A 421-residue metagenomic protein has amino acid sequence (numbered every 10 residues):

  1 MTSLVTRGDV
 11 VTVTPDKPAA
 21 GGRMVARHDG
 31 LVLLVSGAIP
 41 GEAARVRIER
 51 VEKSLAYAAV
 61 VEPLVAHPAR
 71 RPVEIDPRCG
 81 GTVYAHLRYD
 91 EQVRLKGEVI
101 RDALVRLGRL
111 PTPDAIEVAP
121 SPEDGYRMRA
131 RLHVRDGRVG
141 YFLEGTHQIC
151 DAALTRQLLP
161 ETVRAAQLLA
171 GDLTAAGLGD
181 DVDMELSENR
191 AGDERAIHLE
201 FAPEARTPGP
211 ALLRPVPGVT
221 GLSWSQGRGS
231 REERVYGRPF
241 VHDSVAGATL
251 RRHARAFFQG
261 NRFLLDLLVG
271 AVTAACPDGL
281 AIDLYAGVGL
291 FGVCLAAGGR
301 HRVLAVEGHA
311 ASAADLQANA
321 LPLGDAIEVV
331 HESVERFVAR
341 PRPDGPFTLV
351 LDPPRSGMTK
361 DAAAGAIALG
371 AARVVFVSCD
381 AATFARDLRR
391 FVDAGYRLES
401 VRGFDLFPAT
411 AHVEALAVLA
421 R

Functional and structural regions predicted by a protein language model:
M1-P77, D90, T146: Terminal RNA-binding accessory module
T2-T12, A20, A175, E204-R421: Rossmann-like S-adenosyl-L-methionine
D29, E52, V134-R138, E144-T146 (+3 more regions): Short acidic-glycine loop/turn motifs at beta-strand connectors
V61-P72, D76-D181: Extended interfacial segments that mediate partner engagement and assembly in macromolecular machines
I116-E123, M184-S187, R228-S230, G403-L406: Short, solvent-exposed loop/turn elements at beta->coil junctions and helix N-caps that rim active or binding pockets
D124-M128, A191-D193, A411-E414: A short, glycine/Asx- and small/polar-enriched loop/turn that sits immediately N-terminal to a beta-strand
D180-N189, L222-S223: A short glycine-rich, hydrophobically flanked beta-strand micro-motif that places a catalytic Asp/Glu for divalent metal
L186-N189, D193-E204: Carbohydrate-binding surface patches
